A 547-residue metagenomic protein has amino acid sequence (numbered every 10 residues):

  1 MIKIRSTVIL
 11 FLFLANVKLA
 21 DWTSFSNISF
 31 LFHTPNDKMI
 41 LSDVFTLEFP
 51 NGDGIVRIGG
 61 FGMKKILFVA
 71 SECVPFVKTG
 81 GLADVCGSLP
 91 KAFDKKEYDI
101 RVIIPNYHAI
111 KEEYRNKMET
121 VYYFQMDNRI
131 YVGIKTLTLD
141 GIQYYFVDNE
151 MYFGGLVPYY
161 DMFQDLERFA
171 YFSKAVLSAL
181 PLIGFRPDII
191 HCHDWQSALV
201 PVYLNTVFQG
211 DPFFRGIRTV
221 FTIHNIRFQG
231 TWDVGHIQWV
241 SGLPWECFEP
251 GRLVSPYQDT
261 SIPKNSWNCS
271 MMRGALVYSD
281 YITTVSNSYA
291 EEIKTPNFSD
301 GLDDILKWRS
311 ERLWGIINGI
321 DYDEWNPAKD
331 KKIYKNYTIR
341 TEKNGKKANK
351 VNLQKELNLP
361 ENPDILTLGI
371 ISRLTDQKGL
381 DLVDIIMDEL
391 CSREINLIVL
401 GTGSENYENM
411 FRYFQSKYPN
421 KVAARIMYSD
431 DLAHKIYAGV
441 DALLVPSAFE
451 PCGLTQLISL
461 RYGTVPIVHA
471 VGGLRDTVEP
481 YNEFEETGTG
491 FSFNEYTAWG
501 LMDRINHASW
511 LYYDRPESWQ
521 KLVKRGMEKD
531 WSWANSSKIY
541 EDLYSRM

Functional and structural regions predicted by a protein language model:
M1, L10-F13, M39, I58: Universal eukaryotic N-terminal targeting presequences
M1, M39, E48, T477-Y481: Short regulatory "switch" loops immediately downstream of catalytic or recognition motifs within protein catalytic
M1, N16, L543-Y544: Short linear, low-complexity motifs centered on an aromatic residue
K3, V8-A15, S29-F32: Hydrophobic alpha-helical signal peptides and transmembrane signal-/tail-anchor segments that drive secretory-pathway
F11, T34-N36, N51, Y159 (+2 more regions): Generic low-complexity segments that are intrinsically disordered, proline-rich and/or Lys/Arg-biased
K18, N27, L31-I40, V44-P50 (+1 more regions): Short, positively charged and aromatic/hydrophobic N-terminal segments
G59-M547: Catalytic cores of nucleotide-sugar-dependent glycosyltransferases that transfer UDP/GDP/TDP-activated
